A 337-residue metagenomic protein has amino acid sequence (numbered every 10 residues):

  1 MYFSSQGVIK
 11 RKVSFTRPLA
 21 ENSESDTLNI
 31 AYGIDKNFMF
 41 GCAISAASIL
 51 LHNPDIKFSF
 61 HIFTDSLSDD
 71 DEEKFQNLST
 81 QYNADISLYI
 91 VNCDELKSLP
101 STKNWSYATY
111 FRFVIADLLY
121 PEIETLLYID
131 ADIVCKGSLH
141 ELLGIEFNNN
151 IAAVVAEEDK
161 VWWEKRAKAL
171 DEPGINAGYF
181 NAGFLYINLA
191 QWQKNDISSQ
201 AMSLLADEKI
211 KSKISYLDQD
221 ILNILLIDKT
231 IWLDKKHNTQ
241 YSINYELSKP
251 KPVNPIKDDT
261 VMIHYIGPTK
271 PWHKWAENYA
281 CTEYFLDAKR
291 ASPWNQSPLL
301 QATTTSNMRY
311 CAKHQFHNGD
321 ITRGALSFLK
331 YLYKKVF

Functional and structural regions predicted by a protein language model:
M1-L28, I34, Q191-F337: A glycosyltransferase accessory/donor-loop signature
M39-N53: Histidine-anchored nucleotide/phosphate-binding helix
F58-S66, V154-V155: Short internal beta-strands
E72-Q76, P121, K136-F147, S198: Short alpha-helix within the catalytic core of nucleotide-sugar-dependent glycosyltransferases
E73-L118: Active-site-proximal specificity loops/subdomain of glycosyltransferases
L126: Short aromatic/hydrophobic "clamp" motif used to bind/position activated sugar donors
I133-L170: Conserved donor-nucleotide/metal-binding helix-loop-beta segment in metal-dependent transferases, i.e., the alpha-helix
G183-W192: Short glycine- and hydrophobic/aromatic-rich loop-to-beta-strand nucleating segment in the catalytic cores
